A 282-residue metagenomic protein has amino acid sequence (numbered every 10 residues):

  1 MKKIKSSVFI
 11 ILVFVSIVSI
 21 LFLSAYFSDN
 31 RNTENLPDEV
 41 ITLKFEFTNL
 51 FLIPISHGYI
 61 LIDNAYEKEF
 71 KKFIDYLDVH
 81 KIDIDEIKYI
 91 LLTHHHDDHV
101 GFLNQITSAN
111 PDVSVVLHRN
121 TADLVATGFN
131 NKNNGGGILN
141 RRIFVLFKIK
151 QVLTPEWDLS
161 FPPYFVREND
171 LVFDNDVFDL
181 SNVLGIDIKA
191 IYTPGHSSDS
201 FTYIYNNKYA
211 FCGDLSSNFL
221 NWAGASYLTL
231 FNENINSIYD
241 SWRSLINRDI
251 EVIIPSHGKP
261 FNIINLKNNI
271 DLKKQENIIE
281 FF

Functional and structural regions predicted by a protein language model:
M1-S16: N-terminal Sec-pathway targeting helices
I17-N32: Membrane-interface motif at the C-terminal end of an N-terminal transmembrane signal
R31-H80, T202-N218: Conserved beta-strand hairpin/beta-sheet module of binuclear metal-dependent hydrolase folds, prominently
I60-I62, L91, V115, Y209-F211 (+1 more regions): Residue-level marker for buried hydrophobic side chains located in beta-strands that build the well-ordered beta-sheet
E67-K68, D187-I264: Metallo-beta-lactamase
F70-T121, V252: Active-site metal-binding motif and surrounding structural segment of the metallo-beta-lactamase
A122-I191, E233, S237-I250: Metallo-beta-lactamase
P260-F282: Binuclear metal-ion centers of metallo-dependent hydrolases, dominated by the metallo-beta-lactamase
